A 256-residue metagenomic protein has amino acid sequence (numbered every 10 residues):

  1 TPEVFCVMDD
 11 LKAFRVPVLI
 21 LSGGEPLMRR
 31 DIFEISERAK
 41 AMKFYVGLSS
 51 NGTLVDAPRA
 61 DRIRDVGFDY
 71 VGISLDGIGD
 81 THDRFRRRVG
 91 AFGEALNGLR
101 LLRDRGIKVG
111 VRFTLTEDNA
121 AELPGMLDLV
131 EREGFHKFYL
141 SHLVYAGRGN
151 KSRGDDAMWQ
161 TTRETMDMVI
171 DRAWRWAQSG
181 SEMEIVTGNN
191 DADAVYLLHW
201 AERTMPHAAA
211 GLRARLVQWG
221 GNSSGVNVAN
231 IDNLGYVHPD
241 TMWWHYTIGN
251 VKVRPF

Functional and structural regions predicted by a protein language model:
T1-Y70: Conserved alpha-helical substructure of the radical SAM core
Y45, D65-D69, S74-D76, T81-V237 (+1 more regions): Radical SAM enzyme [4Fe-4S]-AdoMet core and its adjacent flexible, acidic and glycine-rich loops/tails across
